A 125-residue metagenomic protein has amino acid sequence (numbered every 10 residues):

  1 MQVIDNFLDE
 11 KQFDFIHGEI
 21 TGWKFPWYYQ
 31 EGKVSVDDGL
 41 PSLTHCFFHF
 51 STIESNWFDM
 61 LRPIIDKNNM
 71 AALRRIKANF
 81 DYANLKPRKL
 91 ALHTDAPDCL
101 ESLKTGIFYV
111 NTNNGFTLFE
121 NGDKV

Functional and structural regions predicted by a protein language model:
M1-A72, L85: Non-heme Fe(II)/2-oxoglutarate
C46-V125: Catalytic core of non-heme Fe(II) oxygenases with the double-stranded beta-helix
